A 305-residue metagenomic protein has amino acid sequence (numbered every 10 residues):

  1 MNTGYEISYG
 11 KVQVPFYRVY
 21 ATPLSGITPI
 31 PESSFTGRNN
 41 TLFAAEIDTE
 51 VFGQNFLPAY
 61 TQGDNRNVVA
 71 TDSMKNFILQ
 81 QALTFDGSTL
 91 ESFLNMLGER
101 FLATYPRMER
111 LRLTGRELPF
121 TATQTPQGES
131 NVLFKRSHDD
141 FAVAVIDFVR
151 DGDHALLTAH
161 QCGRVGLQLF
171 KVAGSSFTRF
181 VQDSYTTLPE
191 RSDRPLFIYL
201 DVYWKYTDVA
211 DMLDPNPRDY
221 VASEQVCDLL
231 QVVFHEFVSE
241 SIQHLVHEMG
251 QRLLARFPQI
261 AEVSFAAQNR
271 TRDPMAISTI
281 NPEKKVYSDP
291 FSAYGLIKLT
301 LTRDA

Functional and structural regions predicted by a protein language model:
M1-A305: N-terminal intrinsically disordered, cationic/polar leader segments that include organellar targeting peptides
